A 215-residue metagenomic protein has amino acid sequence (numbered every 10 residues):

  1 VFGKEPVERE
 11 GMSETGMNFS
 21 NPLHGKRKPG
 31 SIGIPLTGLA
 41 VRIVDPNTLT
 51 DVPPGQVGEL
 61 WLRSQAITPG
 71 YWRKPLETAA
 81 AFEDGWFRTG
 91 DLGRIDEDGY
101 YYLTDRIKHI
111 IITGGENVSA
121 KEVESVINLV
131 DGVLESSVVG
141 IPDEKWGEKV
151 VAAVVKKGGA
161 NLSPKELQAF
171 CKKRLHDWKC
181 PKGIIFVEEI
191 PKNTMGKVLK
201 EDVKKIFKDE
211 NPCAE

Functional and structural regions predicted by a protein language model:
V1-R9, S13-Y100, I107-I110, V123-E124 (+2 more regions): Conserved AMP-binding/adenylate-forming
V7, I184-V187: General small-molecule cofactor/ligand-binding pocket signal
G11, D51, S64, P69-G70 (+5 more regions): AMP-binding/adenylate-forming catalytic core of the ANL superfamily
N18-N21, E148-K149, K192: Short secondary-structure transition/capping segments
A40-N47, V187-M195: Active-site and channel-lining beta-strand-loop segments that bind or position nucleotide-derived/phosphorylated
A40-R42, E59, S137, V151-A153 (+1 more regions): Residues embedded in well-ordered beta-strands
K205-E215: Acidic/polar alpha-helix N-cap and adjacent early helical turns within long charge-rich amphipathic helices/linkers
